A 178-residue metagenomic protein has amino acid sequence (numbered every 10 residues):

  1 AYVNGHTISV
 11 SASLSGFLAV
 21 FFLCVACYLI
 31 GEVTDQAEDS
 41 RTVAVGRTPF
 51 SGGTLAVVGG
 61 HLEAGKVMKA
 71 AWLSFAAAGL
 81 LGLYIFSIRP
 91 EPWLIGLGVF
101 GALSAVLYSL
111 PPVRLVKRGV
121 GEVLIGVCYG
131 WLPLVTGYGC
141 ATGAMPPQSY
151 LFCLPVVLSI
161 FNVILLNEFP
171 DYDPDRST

Functional and structural regions predicted by a protein language model:
G5-Q36, I95-V106, P146-L166: Membrane-embedded alpha-helical segments that form the functional core of polytopic membrane enzymes, especially those
C24-S74, D175-T178: Aspartate-rich (DDxxD/NDxxD/DxxxD) Mg2+/diphosphate-binding motifs and their adjoining helix-loop segments
T34-E38, T42, P111, C140-M145 (+1 more regions): Membrane-interfacial segments
G53-A144: Intramembrane alpha-helical segments
W131-Y138, S159-V163, N167: Hydrophobic cores of alpha-helical transmembrane segments in multi-pass inner/ER membrane proteins, independent
I164-T178: Acidic, Mg2+-coordinating active-site segments of isoprenoid diphosphate-utilizing enzymes
